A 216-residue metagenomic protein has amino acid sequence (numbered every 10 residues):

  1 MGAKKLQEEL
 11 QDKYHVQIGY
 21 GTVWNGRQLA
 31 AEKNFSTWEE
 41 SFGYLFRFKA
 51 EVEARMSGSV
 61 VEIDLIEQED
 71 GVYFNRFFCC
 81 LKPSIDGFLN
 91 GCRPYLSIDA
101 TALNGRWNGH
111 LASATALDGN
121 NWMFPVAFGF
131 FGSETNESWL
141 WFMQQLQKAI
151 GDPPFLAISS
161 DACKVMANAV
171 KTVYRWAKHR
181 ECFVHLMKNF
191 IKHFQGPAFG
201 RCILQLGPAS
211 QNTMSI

Functional and structural regions predicted by a protein language model:
G2-K5, L10, G26-Y44, E51-I63 (+2 more regions): Extended amphipathic alpha-helical interaction segments
Q11-T22: Short, basic interhelical loop/turn and adjoining N-cap of the next helix at nucleic-acid- or acidic-partner-contacting
V23-A30, Y95, T101-L103, L117-N120 (+3 more regions): Conserved beta-strand elements of beta-rich interaction domains across eukaryotes, especially beta-propellers
A30, N34-A112, L117-G119: Structured nucleic-acid-interacting core domains from mobile-element enzymes and related host factors, especially RNase
R106-W107, F128-G151: Active-site beta-loop-alpha junctions of metal-dependent nucleic acid enzymes, especially the RNase H-like/DDE
N108-G109, N120-P125, K164: Coil-to-beta-strand transition motifs
A114, F124-F131: A short, conserved beta-strand element enriched in hydrophobic/aromatic residues
